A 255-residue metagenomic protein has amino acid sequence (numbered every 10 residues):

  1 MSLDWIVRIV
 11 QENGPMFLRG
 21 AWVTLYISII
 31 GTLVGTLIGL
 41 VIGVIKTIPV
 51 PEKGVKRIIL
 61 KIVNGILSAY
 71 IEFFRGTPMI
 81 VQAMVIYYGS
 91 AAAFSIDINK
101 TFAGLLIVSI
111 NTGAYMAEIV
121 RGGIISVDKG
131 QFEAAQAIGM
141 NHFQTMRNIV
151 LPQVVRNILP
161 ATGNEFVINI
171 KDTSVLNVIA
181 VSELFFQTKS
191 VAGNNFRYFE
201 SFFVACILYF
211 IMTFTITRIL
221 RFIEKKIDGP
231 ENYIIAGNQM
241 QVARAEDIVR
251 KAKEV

Functional and structural regions predicted by a protein language model:
M1-V255: Transmembrane alpha-helices and adjacent helix-loop boundaries
